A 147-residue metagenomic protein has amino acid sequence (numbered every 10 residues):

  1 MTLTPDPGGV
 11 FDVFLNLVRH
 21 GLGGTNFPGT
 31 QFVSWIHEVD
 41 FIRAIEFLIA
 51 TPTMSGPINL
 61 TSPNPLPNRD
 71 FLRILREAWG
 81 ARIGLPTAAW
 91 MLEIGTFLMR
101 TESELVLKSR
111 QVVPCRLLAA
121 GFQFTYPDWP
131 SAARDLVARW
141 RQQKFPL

Functional and structural regions predicted by a protein language model:
M1-V13: Flexible, glycine-rich beta-alpha linker
P5, V33-V39, L66, V112 (+1 more regions): Residue-level signal for the nucleotide or nucleotide-sugar donor/cofactor binding architecture
D12-G24, Q31-P65: Alpha-helical substrate-binding/gating segment
D12-W35, E77, R82-Q111, L147: Alpha-helical membrane-targeting segments
D40, D70, R116: Ca2+-coordinating acidic residues in Ca2+-binding motifs
A44, L48-R100, D135-L147: Mid/C-terminal beta-alpha module of Rossmann-like enzyme folds, strongest in SDR-family dehydrogenases/epimerases
S103-L147: C-terminal amphipathic/interface module of NAD(P)-dependent oxidoreductases and related NAD-binding regulators
